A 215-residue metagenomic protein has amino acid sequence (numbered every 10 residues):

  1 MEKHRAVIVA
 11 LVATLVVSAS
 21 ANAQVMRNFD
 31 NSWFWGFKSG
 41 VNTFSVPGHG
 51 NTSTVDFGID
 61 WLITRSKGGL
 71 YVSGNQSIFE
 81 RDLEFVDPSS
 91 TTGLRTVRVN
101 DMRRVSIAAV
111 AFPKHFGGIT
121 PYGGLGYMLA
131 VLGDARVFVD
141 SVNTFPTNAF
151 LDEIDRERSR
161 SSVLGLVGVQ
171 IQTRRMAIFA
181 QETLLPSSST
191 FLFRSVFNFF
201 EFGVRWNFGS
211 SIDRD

Functional and structural regions predicted by a protein language model:
V9-S18: Bacterial N-terminal signal peptides
N22-G69, F200, G209-D215: Short glycine/proline- and aromatic-enriched beta-strand/turn motifs that initiate or cap beta-hairpins
N31-W33, N51-F57, V99-V105, I119 (+2 more regions): Residues that define the transmembrane beta-barrel architecture of outer-membrane proteins
W35-S39, L70-G74, I107, P121-L125 (+3 more regions): Membrane-embedded beta-strand positions of outer-membrane beta-barrel proteins
K38-F44, N75-S77, G126-A130, T183-S187 (+1 more regions): Outer-membrane beta-barrel pore domains and translocons
T43-P47, S90-R98, N148-D155, S187-L192: Extracellular loop and loop/strand-boundary signature of outer-membrane beta-barrel proteins
V55, D60-N143, W206: Gram-negative (and chloroplast) outer-membrane scaffold detector with strong preference for beta-barrel transmembrane
F79-L83, D155, G165-D215: Predominantly the C-terminal beta-signal and adjacent terminal strand-loop region of outer-membrane beta-barrel
